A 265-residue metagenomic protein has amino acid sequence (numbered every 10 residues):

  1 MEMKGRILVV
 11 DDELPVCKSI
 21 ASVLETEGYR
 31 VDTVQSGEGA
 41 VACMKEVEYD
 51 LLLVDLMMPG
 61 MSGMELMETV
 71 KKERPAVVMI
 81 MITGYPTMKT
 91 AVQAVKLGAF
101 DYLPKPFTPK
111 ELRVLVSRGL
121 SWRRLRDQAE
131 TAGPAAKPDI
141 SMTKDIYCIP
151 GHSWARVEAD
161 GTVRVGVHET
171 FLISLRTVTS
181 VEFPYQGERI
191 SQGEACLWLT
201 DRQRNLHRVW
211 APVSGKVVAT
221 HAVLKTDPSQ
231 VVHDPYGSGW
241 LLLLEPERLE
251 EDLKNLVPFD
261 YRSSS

Functional and structural regions predicted by a protein language model:
D11, D55: Active-site residues of response regulator receiver
K18-T26: Charged docking surfaces used in two-component/phosphorelay signaling
T33-A42, G63: Helix N-cap/capping motif at the beta->alpha junctions
A42, M64-A76: Short amphipathic alpha-helix used as the core "switch/output" element in two-component signaling
M58: Receiver (REC) domain active-site loop signature in two-component systems and cognate sites in sensor histidine kinases
F107-V116: C-terminal output helix
